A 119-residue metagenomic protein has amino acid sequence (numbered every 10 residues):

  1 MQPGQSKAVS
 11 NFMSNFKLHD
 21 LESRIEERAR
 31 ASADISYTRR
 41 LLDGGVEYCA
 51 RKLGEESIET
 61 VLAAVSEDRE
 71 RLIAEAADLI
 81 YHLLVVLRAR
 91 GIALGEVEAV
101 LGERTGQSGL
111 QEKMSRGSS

Functional and structural regions predicted by a protein language model:
M1-A76, I80-S119: Flexible "arm" and connector segments at domain edges
